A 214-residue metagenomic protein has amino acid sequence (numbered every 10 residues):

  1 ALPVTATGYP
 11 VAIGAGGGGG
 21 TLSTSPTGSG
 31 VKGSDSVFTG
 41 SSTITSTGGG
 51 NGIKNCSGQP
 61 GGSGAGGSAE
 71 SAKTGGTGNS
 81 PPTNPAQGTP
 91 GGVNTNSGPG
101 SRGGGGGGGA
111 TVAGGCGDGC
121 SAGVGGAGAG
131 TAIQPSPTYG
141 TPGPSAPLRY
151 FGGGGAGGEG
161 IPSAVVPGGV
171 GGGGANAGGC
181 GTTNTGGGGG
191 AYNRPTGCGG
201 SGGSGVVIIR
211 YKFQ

Functional and structural regions predicted by a protein language model:
A1-Q214: Low-complexity, glycine/proline-biased repetitive segments and flexible coils/loops
